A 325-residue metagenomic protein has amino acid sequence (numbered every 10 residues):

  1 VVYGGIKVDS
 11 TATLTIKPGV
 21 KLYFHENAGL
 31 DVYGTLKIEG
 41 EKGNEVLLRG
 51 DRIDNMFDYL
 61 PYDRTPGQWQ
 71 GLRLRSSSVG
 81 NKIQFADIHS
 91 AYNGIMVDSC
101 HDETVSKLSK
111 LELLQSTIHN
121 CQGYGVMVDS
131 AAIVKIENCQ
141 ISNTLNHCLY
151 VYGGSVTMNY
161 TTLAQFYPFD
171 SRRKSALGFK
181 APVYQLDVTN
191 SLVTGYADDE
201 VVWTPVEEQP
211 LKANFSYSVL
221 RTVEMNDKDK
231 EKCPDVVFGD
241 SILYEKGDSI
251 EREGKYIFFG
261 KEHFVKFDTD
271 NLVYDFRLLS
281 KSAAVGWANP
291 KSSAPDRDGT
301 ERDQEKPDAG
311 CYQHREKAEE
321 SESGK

Functional and structural regions predicted by a protein language model:
V1-Y274, A283-R297, E305-P307, Y312-K325: Beta-strand/loop edge motif enriched in small/polar residues
